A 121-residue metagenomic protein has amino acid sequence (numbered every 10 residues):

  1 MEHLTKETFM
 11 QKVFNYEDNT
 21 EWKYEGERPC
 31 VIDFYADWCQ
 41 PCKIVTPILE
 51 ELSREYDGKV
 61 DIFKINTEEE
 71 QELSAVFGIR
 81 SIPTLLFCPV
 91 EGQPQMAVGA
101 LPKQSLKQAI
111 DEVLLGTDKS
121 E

Functional and structural regions predicted by a protein language model:
M1-M10, L115-E121: N-terminal targeting signals for export/organelle localization
H3, F34, V45-S53, D57-E72: Thiol-based oxidoreductase modules, predominantly thioredoxin-like and allied folds used for disulfide exchange
T5-C30: A short beta-strand-turn-helix
K6, A36, I79, K103: ATP/adenylate-binding site constellation spanning eukaryotic-like Ser/Thr protein kinases, ABC-transporter
E27-C30, F34-W38, S81: Short pre-active-site segment immediately N-terminal to redox-active cysteine/selenocysteine motifs in thiol-based
Q40-K43, L86: Cys/His/Pro-rich metal-binding microdomains
Q71-R80: Mid-chain, well-packed structural core segment of small domains
S81, L86-E121: Non-catalytic, surface beta->alpha helical segment in thiol-disulfide oxidoreductase systems
